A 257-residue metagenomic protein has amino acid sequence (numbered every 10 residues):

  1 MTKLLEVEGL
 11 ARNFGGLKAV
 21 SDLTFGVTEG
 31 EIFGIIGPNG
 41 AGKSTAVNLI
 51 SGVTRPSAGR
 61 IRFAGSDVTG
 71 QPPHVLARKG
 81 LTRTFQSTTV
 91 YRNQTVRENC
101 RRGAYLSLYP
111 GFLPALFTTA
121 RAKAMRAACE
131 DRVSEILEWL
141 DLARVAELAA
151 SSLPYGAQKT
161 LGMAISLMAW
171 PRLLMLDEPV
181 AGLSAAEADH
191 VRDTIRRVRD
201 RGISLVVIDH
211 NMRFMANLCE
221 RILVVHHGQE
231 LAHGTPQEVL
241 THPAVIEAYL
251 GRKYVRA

Functional and structural regions predicted by a protein language model:
T2-A257: Glycine-rich phosphate-binding loops of nucleotide-dependent enzymes
